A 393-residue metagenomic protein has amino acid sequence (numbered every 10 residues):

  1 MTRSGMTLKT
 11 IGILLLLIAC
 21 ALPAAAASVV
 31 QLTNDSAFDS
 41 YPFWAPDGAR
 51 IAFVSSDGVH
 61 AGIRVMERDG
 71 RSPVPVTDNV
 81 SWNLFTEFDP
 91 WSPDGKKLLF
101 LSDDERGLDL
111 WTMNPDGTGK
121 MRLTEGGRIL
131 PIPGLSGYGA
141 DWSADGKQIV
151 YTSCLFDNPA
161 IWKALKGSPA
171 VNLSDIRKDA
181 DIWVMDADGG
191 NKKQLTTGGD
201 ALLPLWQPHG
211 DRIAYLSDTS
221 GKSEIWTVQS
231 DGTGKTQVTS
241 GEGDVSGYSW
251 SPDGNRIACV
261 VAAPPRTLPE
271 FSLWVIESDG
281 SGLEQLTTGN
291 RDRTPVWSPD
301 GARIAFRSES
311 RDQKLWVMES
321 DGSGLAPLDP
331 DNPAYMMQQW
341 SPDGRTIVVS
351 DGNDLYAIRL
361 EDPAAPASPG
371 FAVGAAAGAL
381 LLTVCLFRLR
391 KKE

Functional and structural regions predicted by a protein language model:
M1-S28, D362-E393: Secretory targeting signatures
A26-F38, E67-F85, M113-S136, M185-D200 (+4 more regions): Multi-bladed beta-propeller domains
P46-D47, P93-D94, A144-D145, P208-H209 (+3 more regions): Residue-level detector of Asp-centered blade-edge/turn motifs that repeat once per structural unit in beta-propeller
R50-V54, K97-L101, Q148-T152, R212-L216 (+4 more regions): Residue position within the beta-strands of beta-propeller blades
D57-H60, D104-G107, L155-P159, T219-K222 (+3 more regions): Short glycine/acidic-enriched loop and turn motifs that connect beta-strands
G62-R64, D109-W111, D181-W183, E224-W226 (+3 more regions): A short loop-to-beta-strand structural motif that recurs across blades of beta-propeller domains
C154-R177, A262-L268, L360: Short, conserved, GDST-rich strand-edge loop motifs in beta-rich repeat architectures
A334-A365: Blade-level signature of beta-propeller repeat domains, shared across WD40, Kelch, NHL, RCC1 and BNR/Asp-box propellers
